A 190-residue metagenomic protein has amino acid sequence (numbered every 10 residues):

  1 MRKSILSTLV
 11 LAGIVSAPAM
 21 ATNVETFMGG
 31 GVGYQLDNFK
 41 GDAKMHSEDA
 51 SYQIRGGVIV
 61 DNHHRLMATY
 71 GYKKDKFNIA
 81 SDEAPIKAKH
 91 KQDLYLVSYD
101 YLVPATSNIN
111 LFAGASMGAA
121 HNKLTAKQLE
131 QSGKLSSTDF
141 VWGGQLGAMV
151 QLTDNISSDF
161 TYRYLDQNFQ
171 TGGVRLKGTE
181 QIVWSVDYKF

Functional and structural regions predicted by a protein language model:
M1-E25: Cleavable N-terminal export/targeting peptides
S4, T22-M28, N62-H64, S107-L111 (+2 more regions): Outer-envelope beta-barrel architecture signal
V24-T26, H46-Y52, K89-Y95, S136-W142 (+1 more regions): Residues that define the transmembrane beta-barrel architecture of outer-membrane proteins
F27-G29, V150, G178-F190: Outer-membrane beta-barrel "beta-signal"
M28-Y34, A68-Y72, A113-A119, A148 (+1 more regions): Transmembrane beta-barrel strands of outer-membrane/channel proteins
G31-N62: N-terminal targeting signals for Sec/Tat export/insertion, comprising classic cleavable signal peptides
N38-E48, F77-I86, K123-G133, Q170-K177: Outer-membrane beta-barrel translocator domains and adjoining extracellular loop/strand segments of Gram-negative
G57-Q128, I182-F190: Gram-negative (and chloroplast) outer-membrane scaffold detector with strong preference for beta-barrel transmembrane
